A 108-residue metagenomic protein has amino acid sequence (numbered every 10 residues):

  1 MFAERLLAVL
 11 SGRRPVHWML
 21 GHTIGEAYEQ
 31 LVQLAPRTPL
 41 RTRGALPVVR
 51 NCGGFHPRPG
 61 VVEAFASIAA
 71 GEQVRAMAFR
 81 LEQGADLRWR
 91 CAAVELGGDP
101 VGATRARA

Functional and structural regions predicted by a protein language model:
M1-R41: Core segments of small alpha/beta cavity-forming domains
L31-L34, C52, D99: Surface-exposed loop/turn and secondary-structure junction residues enriched for glycine/proline
L40-R75: Surface-exposed, charged secondary-structure patches
A76-A108: Short beta-strand edge/turn micro-motifs at domain boundaries
